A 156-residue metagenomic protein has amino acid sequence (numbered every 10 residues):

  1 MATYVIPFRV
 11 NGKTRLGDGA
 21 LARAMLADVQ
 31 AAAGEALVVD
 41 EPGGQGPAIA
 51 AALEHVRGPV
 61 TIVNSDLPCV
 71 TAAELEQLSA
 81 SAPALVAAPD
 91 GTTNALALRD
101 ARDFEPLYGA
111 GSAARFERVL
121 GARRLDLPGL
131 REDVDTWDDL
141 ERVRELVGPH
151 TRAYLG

Functional and structural regions predicted by a protein language model:
M1-T14: N-terminal nucleotide-binding beta1-loop-alpha1 segment
A2, R57-P59, A82: Short coil/turn segments at beta-strand junctions that form active-site/ligand-binding loops
Y4-I6, V38, I62, L85: Structural beta-sheet core signal
R15-A22: Glycine- and acidic-residue-enriched helix-capping/strand-helix junction motifs
A22-V38: A short, N-terminal amphipathic alpha-helix
V38-T61, C69, S112: Short phosphate-binding loop-to-helix
L67-L146: Conserved core of the sugar-phosphate nucleotidyltransferase
P149-G156: Charge-dense polyanion-binding interfaces
